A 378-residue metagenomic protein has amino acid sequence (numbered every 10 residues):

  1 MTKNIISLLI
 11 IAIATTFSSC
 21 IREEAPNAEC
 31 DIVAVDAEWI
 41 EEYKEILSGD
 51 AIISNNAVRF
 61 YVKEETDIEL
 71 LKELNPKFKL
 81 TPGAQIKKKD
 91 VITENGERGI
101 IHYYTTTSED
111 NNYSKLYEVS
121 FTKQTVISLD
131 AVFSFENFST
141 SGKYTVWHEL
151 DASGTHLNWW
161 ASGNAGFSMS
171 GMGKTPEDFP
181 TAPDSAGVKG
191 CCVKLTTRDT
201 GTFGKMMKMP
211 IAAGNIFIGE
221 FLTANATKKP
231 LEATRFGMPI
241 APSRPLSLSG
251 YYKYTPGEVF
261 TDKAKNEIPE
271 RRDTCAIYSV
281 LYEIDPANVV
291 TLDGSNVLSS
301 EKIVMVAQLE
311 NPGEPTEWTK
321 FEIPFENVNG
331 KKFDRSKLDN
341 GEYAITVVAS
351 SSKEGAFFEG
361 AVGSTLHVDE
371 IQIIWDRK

Functional and structural regions predicted by a protein language model:
M1-D31: Bacterial Sec-dependent N-terminal signal peptides
C20-F133: Beta-rich interaction/scaffold domains
Q124-F167: Extracellular carbohydrate-recognition regions
S134, S247-K253, Y278-V280, K320-E326 (+3 more regions): Residues within well-ordered beta-strands of beta-sheet-rich folds
P183-G204: Short carbohydrate-recognition loop motifs
F203-A287: Extracellular-facing segments of soluble proteins and assemblies that are Gly/Ser/Thr-biased and enriched in aromatics
P286-L338, A361: Extracellular carbohydrate recognition and processing domains and analogous Trp-centered ligand-binding platforms
K337-N340, S352-W375: Extracellular carbohydrate recognition
